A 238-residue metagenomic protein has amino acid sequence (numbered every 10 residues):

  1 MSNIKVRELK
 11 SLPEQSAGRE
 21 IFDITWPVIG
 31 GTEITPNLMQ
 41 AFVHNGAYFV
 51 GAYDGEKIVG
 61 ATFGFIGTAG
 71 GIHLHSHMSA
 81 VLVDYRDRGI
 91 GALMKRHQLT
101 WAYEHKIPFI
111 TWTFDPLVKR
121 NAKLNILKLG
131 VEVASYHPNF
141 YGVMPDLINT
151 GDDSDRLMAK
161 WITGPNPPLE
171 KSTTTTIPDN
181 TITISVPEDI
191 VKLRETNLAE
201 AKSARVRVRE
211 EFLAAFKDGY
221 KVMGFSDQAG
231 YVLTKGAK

Functional and structural regions predicted by a protein language model:
M1-L12, T173-D179: Conserved N-terminal entry element of GNAT/NAT acetyltransferase domains
I4-L82, G224-S226: A conserved beta-strand-loop-helix scaffold within acyl/acetyltransferase catalytic domains
G67-H77, R86, P108, D179-T183: A conserved beta-turn-beta hairpin within the catalytic core of GNAT-like acetyltransferases that forms part
Y85, G89-H97: Conserved acetyl-CoA pyrophosphate-binding loop and the N-cap/start of the following alpha-helix in GNAT-like
A102-D115: Conserved GNAT acetyl-CoA-binding A-motif
T113, K123, G130-L147: Conserved catalytic-core motifs of GNAT/GCN5-like acyltransferases
N139-K171, K235-K238: C-terminal "cap" of GNAT-fold acetyltransferases
D155-V206: A conserved mid-domain beta-alpha-beta active-site/ligand-binding segment of alpha/beta enzyme cores
